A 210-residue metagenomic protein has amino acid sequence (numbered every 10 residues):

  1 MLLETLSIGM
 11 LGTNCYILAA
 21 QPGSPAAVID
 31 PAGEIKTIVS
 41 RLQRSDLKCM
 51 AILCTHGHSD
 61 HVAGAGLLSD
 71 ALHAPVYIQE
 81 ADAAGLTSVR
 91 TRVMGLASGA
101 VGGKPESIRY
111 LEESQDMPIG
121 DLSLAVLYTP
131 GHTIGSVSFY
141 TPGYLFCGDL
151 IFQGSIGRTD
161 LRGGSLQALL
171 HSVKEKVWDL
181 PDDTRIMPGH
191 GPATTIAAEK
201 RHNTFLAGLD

Functional and structural regions predicted by a protein language model:
M1-S45, S138-G148: Conserved beta-strand hairpin/beta-sheet module of binuclear metal-dependent hydrolase folds, prominently
L6-S7, E106-R109, Y128-P130: Short Gly/Pro-enriched turn/cap motifs at secondary-structure boundaries
T13-Y16, I38-S40, V62-G64, L111-E113 (+2 more regions): A generic local structural motif
P22, G33, S59, D82 (+4 more regions): Short, glycine/acidic-enriched loop or turn micro-motifs at the edges of active sites
V28-I29, M50-G57, V76-Q79, Y128-G131 (+2 more regions): Active-site neighborhood of phospho(di)ester-bond hydrolases with catalytic His/Asp-centered motifs
G33-P118, R201-L209: Active-site HxH/HxHxD metal-binding segment of metal-dependent hydrolases
T91-M94, D116, L122-D210: Metallo-beta-lactamase
